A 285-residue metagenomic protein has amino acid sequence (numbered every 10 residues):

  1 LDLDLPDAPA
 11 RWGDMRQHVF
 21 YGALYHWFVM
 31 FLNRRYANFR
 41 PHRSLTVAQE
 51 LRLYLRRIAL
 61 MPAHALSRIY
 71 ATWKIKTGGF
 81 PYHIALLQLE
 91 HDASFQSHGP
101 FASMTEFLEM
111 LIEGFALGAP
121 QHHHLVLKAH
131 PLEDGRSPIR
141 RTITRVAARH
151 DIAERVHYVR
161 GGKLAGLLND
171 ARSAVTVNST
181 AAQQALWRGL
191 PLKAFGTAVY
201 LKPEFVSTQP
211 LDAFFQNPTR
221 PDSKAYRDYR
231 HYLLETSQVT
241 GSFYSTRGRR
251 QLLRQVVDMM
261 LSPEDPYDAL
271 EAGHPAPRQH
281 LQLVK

Functional and structural regions predicted by a protein language model:
L1-A93: A nucleotide-sugar donor-handling region in carbohydrate enzymes
L1-N33, E204-K285: Leloir-type glycosyltransferase catalytic cores
L66-S67, R155-V159, A174: Short gly/ser/thr-rich secondary-structure transition/capping motifs
T77-A116, H122, A129-E133: Active-site donor-nucleotide binding/catalytic segment of nucleotide-sugar enzymes
Y82-I84, H122-H124, R172-A174, P191-L192: Beta-sheet entry/capping signal
D92-F95, E133-S137, Q184, L201-E204: Short catalytic/ligand-binding loop motif for oxyanion handling, primarily in non-cytosolic enzymes, centered on
F115-Y158: Catalytic donor nucleotide-activated moiety binding site of glycosyltransferases and closely related
R160-V206: A donor-sugar binding/catalytic signature common to diverse glycosyltransferases and related nucleotide-sugar
